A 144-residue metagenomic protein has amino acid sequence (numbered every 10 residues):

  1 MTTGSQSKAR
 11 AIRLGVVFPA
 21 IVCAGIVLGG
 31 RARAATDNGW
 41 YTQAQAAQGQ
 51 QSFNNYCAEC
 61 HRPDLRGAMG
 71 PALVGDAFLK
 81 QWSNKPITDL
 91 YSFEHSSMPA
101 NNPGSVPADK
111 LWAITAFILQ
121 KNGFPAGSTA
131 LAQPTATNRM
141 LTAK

Functional and structural regions predicted by a protein language model:
M1-I12: N-terminal secretory signal peptides that target proteins for export/translocation
G15-I26: Bacterial N-terminal signal peptides
L28-S52: Electrostatic cytochrome c docking/interface patches
A35, G70-F78, A132-A136: Short linear capping/connector segments at secondary-structure termini
Q43-A46, R66-P99: Gly/Gly-Pro-rich "capping" loops immediately C-terminal to redox-active cysteine motifs in periplasmic/lumenal
G49, F53-P63, I114, I118: The canonical Cys-X-X-Cys-His
N101-K144: Flexible coil segments in periplasmic/lumen-exposed cytochrome c-class electron-transfer proteins
